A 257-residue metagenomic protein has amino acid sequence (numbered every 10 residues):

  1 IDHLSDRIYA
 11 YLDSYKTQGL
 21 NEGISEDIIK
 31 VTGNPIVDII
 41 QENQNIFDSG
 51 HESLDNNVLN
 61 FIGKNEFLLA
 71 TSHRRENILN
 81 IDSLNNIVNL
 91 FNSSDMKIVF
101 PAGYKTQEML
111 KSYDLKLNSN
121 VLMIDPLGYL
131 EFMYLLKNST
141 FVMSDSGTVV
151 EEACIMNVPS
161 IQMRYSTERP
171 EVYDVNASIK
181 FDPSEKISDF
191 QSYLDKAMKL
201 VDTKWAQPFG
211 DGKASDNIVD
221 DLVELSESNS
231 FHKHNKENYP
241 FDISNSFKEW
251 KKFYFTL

Functional and structural regions predicted by a protein language model:
L4-I78: A nucleotide-sugar donor-handling region in carbohydrate enzymes
I8, M133-V172: A donor-sugar binding/catalytic signature common to diverse glycosyltransferases and related nucleotide-sugar
A10, K30-T32, L122-P126, S178-E185: Short acidic-hydrophobic, aromatic-tinged amphipathic segments that line or gate anion-handling sites
A10, V31, P101, M143-S144: Short beta-strand scaffold positions
D48-N138, K236: Donor-nucleotide binding loops and adjacent catalytic segments primarily of GT-B fold Leloir glycosyltransferases
I155-M198: Catalytic binding pocket for nucleotide-activated donors in carbohydrate/polymer assembly enzymes
K196-L257: C-terminal amphipathic helix plus adjacent low-complexity, charged tail appended to glycosyltransferase catalytic
